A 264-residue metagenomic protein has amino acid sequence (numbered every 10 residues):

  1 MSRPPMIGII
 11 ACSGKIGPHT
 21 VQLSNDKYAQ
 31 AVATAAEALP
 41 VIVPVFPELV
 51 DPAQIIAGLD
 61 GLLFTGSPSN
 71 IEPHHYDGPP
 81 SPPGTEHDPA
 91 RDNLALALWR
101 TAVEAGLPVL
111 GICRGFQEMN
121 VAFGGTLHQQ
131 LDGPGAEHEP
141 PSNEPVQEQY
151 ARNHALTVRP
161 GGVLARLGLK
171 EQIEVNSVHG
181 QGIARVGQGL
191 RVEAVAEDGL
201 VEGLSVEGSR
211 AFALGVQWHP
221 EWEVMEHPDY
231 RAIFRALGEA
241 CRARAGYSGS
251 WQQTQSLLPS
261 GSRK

Functional and structural regions predicted by a protein language model:
M1-L110, V121, G125-H128, D132-L169 (+4 more regions): N-terminal beta1-alpha1 cap of cysteine-dependent amidohydrolase-like domains
G111, F116: Glycine-rich beta-to-alpha active-site loop
L214-W218: Active-site-proximal beta-strand elements of phosphoester/diester hydrolases
